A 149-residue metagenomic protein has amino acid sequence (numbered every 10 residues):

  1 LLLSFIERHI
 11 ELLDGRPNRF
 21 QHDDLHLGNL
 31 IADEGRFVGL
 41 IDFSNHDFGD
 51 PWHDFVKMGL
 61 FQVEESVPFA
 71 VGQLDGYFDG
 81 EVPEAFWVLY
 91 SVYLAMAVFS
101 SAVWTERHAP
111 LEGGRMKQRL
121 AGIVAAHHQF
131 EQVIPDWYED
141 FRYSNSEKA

Functional and structural regions predicted by a protein language model:
L1-D23, R119-K148: An alpha-helical support segment within catalytic cores of ATP-dependent transferases
L3-S4, V92-M96: An alpha-helix initiation/capping motif
S4-E11, G35, V71, D75 (+2 more regions): Replace "anionic and nucleotidyl ligands
I6-F55, A149: Active-site acidic catalytic loop and adjacent metal/ATP-binding pocket of ATP-dependent phosphoryl transfer enzymes
G39, V56-M58, Q118-L120: Glycine-rich, phosphate-binding/catalytic loops in enzymes
H53-V82, L94-L111: Active-site activation/catalytic loop segments of kinase-like enzymes and analogous catalytic loops in related
A85-L89: Residue-level signature of transmembrane alpha-helical entry/exit and packing/kink sites in multi-pass membrane
A97, A102, R115-I123: Non-catalytic, C-terminal membrane-associated alpha-helical segments of glycosyltransferases
